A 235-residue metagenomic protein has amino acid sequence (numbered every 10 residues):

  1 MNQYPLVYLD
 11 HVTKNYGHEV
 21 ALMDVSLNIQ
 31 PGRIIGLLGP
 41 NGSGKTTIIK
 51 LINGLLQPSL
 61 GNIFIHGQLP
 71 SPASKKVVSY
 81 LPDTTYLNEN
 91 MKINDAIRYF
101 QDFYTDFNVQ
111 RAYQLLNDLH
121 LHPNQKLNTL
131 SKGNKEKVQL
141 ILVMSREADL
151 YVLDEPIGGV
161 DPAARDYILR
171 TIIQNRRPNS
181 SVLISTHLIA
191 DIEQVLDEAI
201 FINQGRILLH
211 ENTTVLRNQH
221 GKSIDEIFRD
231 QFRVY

Functional and structural regions predicted by a protein language model:
L38-P40: The feature captures the beta-strand-to-loop junction immediately N-terminal to the Walker
N53: Helix-to-loop junction immediately C-terminal to a conserved catalytic motif
L60-S74: Conserved ABC transporter NBD signature motif
D83-Q139: ABC-family P-loop ATPase nucleotide-binding domains
Y151-E155, V160: Catalytic Walker B motif of ABC-type/P-loop ATPase nucleotide-binding domains
H210-E211: ABC ATPase "signature
